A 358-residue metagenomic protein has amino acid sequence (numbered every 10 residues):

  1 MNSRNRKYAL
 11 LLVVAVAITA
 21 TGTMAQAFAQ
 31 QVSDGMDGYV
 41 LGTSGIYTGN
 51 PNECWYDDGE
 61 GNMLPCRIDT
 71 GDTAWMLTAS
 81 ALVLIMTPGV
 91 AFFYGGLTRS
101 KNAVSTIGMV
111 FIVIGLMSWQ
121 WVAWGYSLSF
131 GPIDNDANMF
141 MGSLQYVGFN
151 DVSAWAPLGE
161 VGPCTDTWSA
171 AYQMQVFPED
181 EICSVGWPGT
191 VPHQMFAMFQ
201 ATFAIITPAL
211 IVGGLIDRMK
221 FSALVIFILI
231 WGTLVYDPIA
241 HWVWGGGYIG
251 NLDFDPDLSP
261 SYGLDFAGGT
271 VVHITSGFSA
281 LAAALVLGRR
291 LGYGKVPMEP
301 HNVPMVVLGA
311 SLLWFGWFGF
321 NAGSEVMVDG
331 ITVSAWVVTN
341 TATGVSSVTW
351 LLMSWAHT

Functional and structural regions predicted by a protein language model:
N2-T358: Hydrophobic alpha-helical transmembrane bundles of multi-pass membrane proteins
